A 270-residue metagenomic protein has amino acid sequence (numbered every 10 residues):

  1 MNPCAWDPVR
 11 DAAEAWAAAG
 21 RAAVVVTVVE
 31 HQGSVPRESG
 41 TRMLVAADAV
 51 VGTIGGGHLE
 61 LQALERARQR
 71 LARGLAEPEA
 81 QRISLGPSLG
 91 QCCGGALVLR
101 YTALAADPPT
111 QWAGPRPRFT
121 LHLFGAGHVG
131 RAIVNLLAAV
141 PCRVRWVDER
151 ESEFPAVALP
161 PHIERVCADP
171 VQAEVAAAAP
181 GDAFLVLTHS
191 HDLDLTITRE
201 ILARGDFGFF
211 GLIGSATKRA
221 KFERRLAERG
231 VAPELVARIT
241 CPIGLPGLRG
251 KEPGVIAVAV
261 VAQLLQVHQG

Functional and structural regions predicted by a protein language model:
M1-V166, A176-A183, K218, R224-R225 (+1 more regions): Segments forming oxygen-rich coordination pockets for charged ligands
G33, G52, G57, Q91 (+4 more regions): Flexible, active-site-adjacent loop/turn segments at secondary-structure boundaries
V35-R37, L193-D194, E252: Secondary-structure boundary/capping motif
P141, H162-I163, D206-F207, L235-V236: A generic structural signal for alpha->beta connector loops
C167-E228, A257: Phosphate-bearing ligand-interacting subdomains that bind or position ATP/ADP/UDP/GDP/NAD(P) or nucleotide-linked
F207, I213-G270: Adenosine-phosphate binding glycine-rich loop
